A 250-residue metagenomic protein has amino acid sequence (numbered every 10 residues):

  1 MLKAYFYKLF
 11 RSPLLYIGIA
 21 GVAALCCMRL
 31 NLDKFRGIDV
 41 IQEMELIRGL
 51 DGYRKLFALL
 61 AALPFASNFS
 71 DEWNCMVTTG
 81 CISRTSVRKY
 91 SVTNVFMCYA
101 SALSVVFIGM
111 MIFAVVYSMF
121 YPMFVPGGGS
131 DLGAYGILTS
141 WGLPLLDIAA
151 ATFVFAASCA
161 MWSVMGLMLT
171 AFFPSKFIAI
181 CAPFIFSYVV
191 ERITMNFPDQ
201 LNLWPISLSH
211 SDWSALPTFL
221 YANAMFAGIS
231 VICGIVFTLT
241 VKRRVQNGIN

Functional and structural regions predicted by a protein language model:
M1-I19: Aromatic- and glycine-rich beta-strand/loop motifs that create alpha-glucan
Y5, R84-S86, L169: Generic structural signal for small/hydrophobic residues in well-ordered secondary structure, especially within
Y5-K8, A227-N250: Junction motif at the cytosolic side of a transmembrane helix
P13-L14, V87-R88, S175-I180: Membrane-helix interface segments
G18-A24, K176-V190: Central hydrophobic cores of alpha-helical transmembrane segments in multi-pass integral membrane proteins
L25-N68, F96-F172, L208-F226: Secretory targeting signals
N68-S104: Helix-loop-helix units of permease transmembrane domains in multi-pass membrane transporters, especially ABC
M119-G133, I185-L203: Juxtamembrane non-transmembrane "cap" segments at the membrane-aqueous interface of multi-pass membrane proteins
